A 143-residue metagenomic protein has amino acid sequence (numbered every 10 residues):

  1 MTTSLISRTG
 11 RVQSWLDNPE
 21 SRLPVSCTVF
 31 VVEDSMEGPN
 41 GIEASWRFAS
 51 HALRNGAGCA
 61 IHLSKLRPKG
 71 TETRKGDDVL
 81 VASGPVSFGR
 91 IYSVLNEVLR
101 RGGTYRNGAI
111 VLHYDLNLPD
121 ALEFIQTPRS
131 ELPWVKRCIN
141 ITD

Functional and structural regions predicted by a protein language model:
M1-D143: Extended catalytic cores of very large enzyme megasubunits
